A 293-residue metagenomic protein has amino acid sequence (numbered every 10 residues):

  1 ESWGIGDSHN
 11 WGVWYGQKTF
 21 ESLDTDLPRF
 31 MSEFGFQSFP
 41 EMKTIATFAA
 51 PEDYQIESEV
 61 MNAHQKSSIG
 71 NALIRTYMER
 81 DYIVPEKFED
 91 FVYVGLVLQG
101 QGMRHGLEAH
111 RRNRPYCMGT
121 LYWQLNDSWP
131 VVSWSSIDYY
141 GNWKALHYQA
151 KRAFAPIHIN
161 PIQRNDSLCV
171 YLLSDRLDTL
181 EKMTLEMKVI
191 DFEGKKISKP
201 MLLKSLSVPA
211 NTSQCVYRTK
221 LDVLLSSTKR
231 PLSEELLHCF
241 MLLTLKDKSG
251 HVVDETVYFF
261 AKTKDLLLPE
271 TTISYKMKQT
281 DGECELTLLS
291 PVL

Functional and structural regions predicted by a protein language model:
W3-E181: Substrate-binding clefts and catalytic carboxylate motifs of secreted carbohydrate-active enzymes
Y93-G95, I137-D138, S205-N211, S274-K278: Short, contiguous acidic/charged loop-to-helix segments that flank catalytic cores in large enzymes
L121-N126, L172-S174, T184-D191, T244-D247 (+1 more regions): Active-site proximal loops enriched in glycine and acidic residues that flank catalytic Cys/His/Asp and coordinate
K151-L185, K264-P291: Surface beta-strand/loop "capping" patches
I162, I190, P209, T219 (+3 more regions): A structural detector for beta-sheet-dominated domains
R176, K188, K220-E270: Terminal connector regions
M183, K199-L202, V252-V257: Extracellular and select intracellular beta-sandwich modules with Ser/Thr-enriched, small-residue motifs on
L185-E234: Intrinsically disordered, low-complexity Pro/Gly/Ser/Thr-rich segments with frequent PxxP/GP/PP motifs and embedded
